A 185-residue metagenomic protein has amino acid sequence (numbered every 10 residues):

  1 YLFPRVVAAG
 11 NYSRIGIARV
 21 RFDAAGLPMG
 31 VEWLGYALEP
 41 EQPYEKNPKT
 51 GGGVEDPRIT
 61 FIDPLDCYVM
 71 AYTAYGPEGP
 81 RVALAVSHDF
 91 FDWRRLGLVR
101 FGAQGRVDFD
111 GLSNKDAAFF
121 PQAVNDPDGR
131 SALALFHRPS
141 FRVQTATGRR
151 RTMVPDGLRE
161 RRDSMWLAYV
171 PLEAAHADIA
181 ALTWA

Functional and structural regions predicted by a protein language model:
Y1-G52, F61-N114, Q122-A185: Beta-rich carbohydrate-recognition and catalytic domains
